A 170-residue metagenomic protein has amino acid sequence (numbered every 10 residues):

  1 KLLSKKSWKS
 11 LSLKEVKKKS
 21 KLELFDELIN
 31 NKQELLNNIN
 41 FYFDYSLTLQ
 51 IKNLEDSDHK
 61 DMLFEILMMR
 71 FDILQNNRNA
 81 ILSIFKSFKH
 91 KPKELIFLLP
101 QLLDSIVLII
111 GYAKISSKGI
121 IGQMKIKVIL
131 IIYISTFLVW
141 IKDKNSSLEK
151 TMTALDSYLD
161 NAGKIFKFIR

Functional and structural regions predicted by a protein language model:
K1-L22, N31-K32, L36, F41: Short, amphipathic alpha-helix enriched in basic
L2-K5, S46-Q50, I132-D143: Solvent-exposed, amphipathic alpha-helical segments
N40-L47, P92: Short, basic, alpha-helical segments at the C-terminal edge of helix-turn-helix-like DNA-binding modules
K52-S83, H90: Hydrophobic alpha-helical connector segments
M68, D72, P100-L103, I134 (+2 more regions): Generic structural signal for well-ordered, non-transmembrane alpha-helical segments in soluble/cytosolic regions
P92-I115, Q123-I134: Amphipathic alpha-helical packing segments from all-alpha helical-bundle domains
I121-I141, A154-N161: Hydrophobic alpha-helical segments that form the core of small-molecule binding pockets and/or dimer interfaces
K142-R170: C-terminal peripheral helix-coil segments that are non-catalytic and often amphipathic
